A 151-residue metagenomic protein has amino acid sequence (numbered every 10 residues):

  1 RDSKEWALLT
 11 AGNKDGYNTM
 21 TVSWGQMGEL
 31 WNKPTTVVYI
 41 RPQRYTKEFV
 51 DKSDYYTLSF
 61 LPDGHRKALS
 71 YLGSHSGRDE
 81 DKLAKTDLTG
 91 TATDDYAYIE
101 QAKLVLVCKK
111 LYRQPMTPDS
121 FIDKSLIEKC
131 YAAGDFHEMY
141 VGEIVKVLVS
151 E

Functional and structural regions predicted by a protein language model:
R1-E151: Active-site-proximal mixed secondary-structure blocks
